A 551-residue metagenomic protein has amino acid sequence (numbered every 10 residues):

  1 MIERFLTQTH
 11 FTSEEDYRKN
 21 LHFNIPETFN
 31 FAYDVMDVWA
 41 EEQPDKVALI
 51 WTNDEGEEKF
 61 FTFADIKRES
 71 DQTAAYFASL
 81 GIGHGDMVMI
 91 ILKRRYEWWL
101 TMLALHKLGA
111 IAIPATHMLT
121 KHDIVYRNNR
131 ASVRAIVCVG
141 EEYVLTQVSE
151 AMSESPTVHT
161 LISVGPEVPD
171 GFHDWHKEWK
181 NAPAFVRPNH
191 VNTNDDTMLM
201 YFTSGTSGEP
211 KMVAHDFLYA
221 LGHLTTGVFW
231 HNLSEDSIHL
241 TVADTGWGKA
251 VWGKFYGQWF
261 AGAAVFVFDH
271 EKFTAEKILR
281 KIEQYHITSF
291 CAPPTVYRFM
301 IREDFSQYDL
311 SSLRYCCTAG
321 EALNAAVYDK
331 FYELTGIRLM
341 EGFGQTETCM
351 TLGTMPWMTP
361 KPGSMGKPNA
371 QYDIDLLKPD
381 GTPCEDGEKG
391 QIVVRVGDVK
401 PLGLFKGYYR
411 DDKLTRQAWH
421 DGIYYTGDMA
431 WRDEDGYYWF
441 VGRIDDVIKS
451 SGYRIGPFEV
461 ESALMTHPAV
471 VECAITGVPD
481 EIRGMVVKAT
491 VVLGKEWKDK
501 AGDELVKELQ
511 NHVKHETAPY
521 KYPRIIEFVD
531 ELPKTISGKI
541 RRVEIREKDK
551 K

Functional and structural regions predicted by a protein language model:
P44-V47, I162-D170, K180-F202, E209 (+2 more regions): Conserved pre-ATP/AMP-binding loop-to-beta segment of ANL
D45, L49-L103, T120-V125, K177 (+1 more regions): Conserved AMP-binding/adenylate-forming core of the ANL superfamily
K59-A64, H190, M198-G222: Conserved AMP-binding A3 loop
L103, K107-K177, K495: Structural core segment of the AMP-binding/adenylate-forming
L119-R127, I136-E141, F290, P401 (+4 more regions): AMP-binding/adenylate-forming catalytic core of the ANL superfamily
V164, H515-K539: AMP-binding/adenylate-forming catalytic domain of the ANL superfamily
L221-I238, T245-T288, E303: Conserved AMP-binding/adenylation subdomain of ANL enzymes
F260, I287-A292, I301-K361, D373 (+1 more regions): Gly/Ser/Thr-rich phosphate-binding loop
